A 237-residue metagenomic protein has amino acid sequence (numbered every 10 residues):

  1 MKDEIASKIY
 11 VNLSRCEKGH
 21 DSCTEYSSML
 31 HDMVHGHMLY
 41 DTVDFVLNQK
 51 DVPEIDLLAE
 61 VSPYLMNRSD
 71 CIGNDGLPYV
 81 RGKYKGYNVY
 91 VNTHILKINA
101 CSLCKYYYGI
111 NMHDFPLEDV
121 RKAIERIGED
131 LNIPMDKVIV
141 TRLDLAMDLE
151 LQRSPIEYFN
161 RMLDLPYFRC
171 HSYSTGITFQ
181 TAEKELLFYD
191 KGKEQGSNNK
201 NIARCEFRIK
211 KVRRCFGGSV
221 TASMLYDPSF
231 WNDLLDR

Functional and structural regions predicted by a protein language model:
M1-R237: Structured, helix-rich domain cores that form ligand/interaction pockets
